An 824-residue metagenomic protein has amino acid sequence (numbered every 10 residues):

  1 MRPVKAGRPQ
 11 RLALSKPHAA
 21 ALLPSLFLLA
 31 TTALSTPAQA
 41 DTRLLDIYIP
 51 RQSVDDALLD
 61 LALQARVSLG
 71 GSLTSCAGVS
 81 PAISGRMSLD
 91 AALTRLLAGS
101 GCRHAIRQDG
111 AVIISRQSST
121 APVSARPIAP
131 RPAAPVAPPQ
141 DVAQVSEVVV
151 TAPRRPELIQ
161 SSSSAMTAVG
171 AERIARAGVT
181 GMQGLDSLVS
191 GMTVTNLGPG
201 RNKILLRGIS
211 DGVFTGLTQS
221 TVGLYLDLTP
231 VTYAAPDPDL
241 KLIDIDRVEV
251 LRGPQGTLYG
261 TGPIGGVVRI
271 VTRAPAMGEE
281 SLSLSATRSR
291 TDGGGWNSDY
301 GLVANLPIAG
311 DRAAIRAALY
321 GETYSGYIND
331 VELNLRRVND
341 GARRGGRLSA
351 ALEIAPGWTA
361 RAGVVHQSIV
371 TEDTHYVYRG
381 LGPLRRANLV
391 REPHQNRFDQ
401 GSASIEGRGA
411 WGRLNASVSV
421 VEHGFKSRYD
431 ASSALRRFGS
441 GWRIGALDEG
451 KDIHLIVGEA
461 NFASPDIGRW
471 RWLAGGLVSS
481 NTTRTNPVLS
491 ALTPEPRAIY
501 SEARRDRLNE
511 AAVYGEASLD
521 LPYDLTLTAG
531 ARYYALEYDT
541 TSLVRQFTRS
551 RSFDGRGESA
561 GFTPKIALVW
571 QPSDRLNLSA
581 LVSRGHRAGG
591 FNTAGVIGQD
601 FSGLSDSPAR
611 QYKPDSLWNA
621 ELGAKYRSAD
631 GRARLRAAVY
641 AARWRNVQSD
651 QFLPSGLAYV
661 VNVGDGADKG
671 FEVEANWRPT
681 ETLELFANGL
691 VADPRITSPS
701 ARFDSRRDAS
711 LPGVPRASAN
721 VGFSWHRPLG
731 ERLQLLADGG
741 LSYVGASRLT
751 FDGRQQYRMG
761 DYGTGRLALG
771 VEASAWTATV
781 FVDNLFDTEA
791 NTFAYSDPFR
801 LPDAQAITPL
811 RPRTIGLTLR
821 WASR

Functional and structural regions predicted by a protein language model:
V112, M182-Q183, K203-L205, Y225 (+4 more regions): N-terminal periplasmic accessory domains that precede and gate Gram-negative outer-membrane beta-barrel machines
V148, G301, S404-S432, Q571 (+6 more regions): Membrane-embedded beta-barrel scaffold of Gram-negative outer-membrane proteins
F214-T215, V222, D227-P254: Short acidic/polar hinge/loop motifs at secondary-structure boundaries that mediate gating or recognition
D292-T371, R397-A403, H454, G458 (+4 more regions): Transmembrane beta-barrel wall of Gram-negative outer-membrane proteins
S368-P383, S480-A491, E537-S542, W570-A620 (+4 more regions): Surface-exposed extracellular loop regions of Gram-negative outer-membrane beta-barrel proteins, predominantly
G439-S464, Y500-E502, L508-Y514, S607-K613 (+5 more regions): Outer membrane beta-barrel strand-and-loop segments of large Gram-negative receptors, especially TonB-dependent
A463, W472-L473, L527, R636 (+3 more regions): Gram-negative outer-membrane beta-barrel transporters
H586, S742-T750, V771-R824: C-terminal beta-signal and adjacent terminal beta-strands/loops of Gram-negative outer-membrane beta-barrel proteins
